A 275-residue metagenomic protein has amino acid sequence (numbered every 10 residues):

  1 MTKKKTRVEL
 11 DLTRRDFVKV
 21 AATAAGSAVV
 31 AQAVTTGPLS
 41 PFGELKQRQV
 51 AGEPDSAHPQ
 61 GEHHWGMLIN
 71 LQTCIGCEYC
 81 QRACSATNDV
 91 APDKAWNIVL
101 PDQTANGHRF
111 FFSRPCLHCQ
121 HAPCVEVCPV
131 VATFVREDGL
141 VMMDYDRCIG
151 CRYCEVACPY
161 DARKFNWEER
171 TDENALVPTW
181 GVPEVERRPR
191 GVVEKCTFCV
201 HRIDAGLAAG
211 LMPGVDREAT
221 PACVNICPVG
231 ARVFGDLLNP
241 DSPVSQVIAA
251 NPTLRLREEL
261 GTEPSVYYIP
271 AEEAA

Functional and structural regions predicted by a protein language model:
M1-L12: N-terminal secretory signal peptides
T6-R7, A33, H58, A275: Extended, aromatic/histidine-rich regions of cofactor-dependent oxidoreductases associated with respiratory
L12-L39: N-terminal export leaders
V20, T87, D102, C119 (+7 more regions): Small disulfide-bonded, cysteine-rich extracellular recognition modules and tandem repeats
G37-E53, A86-R114, F134-R147, A162-V192 (+2 more regions): Non-heme iron-sulfur electron-transfer modules
E53-Q60, W65: N-terminal module-boundary/linker segments of secreted carbohydrate-active enzymes
M67-N88, H108-V131, M142-D161, E186-G230 (+1 more regions): Cysteine-centered iron-sulfur cluster-binding motifs in ferredoxin-type domains/subunits of redox enzymes
H201-A275: Long, compositionally biased charged/polar accessory segments in the mid-to-C-terminal portions of proteins
